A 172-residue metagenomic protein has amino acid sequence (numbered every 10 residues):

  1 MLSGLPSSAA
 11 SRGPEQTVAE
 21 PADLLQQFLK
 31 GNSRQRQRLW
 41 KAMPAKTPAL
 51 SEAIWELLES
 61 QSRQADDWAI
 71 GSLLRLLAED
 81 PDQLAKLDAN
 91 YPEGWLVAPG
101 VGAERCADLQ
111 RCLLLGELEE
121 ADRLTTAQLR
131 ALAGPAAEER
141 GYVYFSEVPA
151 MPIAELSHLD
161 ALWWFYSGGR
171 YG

Functional and structural regions predicted by a protein language model:
P6-P14, Q37-K46, W68-E79: Structural detector for internal amphipathic alpha-helices that build alpha-solenoid repeat scaffolds
G13-Q16, F28-G31, M43, V101 (+1 more regions): Hydrophobic/aromatic side-chain positions at a characteristic register within alpha-helices of tetratricopeptide repeats
T17-Q26, P48-S60, Q83-L96: Amphipathic alpha-helical scaffolding segments comprising HEAT/armadillo-like alpha-solenoid repeats
V18, K30-Q37, P48, R63-D67 (+1 more regions): Alpha-helix N-cap/helix-start positions at coil->helix boundaries
Q37, E52-W55, G71-L74, A85 (+1 more regions): Conserved positions within tetratricopeptide repeat
A45-E56, S60-S62, T125-A161: Short, charge-rich amphipathic alpha-helical segments embedded in non-transmembrane helical bundles/solenoids
L109, L115-A121: Short helix-adjacent coil turns
